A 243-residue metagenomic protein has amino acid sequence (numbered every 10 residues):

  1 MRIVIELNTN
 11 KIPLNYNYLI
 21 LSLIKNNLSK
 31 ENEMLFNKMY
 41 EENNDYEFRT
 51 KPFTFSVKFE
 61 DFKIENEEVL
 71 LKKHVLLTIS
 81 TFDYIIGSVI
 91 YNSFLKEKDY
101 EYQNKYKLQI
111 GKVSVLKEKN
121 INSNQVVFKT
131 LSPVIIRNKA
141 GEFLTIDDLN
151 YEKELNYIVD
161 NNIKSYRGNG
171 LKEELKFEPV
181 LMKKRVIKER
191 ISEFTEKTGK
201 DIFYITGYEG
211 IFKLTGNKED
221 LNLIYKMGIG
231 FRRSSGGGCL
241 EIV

Functional and structural regions predicted by a protein language model:
M1-V243: RNA-interacting cores
